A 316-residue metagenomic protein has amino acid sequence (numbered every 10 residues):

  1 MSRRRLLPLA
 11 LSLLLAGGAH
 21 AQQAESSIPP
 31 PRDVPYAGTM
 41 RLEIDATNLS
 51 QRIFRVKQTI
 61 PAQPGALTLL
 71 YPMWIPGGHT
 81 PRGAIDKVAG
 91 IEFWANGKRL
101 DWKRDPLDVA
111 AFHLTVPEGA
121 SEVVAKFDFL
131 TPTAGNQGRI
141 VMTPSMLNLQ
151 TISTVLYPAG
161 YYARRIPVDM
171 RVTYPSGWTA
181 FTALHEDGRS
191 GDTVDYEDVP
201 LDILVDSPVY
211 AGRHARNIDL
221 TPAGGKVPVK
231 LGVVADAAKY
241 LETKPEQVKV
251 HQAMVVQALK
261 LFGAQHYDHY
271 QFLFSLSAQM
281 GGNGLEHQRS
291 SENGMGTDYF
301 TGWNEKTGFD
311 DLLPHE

Functional and structural regions predicted by a protein language model:
M1-P8: Bacterial N-terminal signal peptides that target proteins for export
P8-G17: Bacterial N-terminal signal peptides
Q22-L49: N-terminal, polar/Ser/Thr-rich
A46-T47, I53, G77-T143: A surface-exposed beta-strand-loop module
F54-I85, S153, Y157-G160, R164-P175: Surface-exposed beta-strand/loop patches in extracellular or lumenal glycoproteins
Q58, D219-E316: Juxtacatalytic substrate-recognition/specificity segment
A84-G90, T154-V155, R165-F181, H185 (+3 more regions): Zn2+-dependent metallopeptidase catalytic core
K126-N217: Extended, low-hydrophobicity, Ser/Thr/Pro/Gly-biased non-transmembrane segments
